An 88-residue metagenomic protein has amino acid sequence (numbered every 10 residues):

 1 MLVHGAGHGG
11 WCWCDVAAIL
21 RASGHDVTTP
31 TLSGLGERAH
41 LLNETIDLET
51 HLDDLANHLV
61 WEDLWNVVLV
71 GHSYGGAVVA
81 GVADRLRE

Functional and structural regions predicted by a protein language model:
L2-G5, T29: Structural cue for short, hydrophobic secondary-structure segments
G5-H8, S73: Active-site glycine-rich loops that stabilize anionic/oxyanionic intermediates across multiple enzyme folds
G7-D15, V27: Serine-hydrolase catalytic-loop signature spanning alpha/beta hydrolases and amidase-signature enzymes
L20-H40: Conserved alpha/beta-hydrolase
A39-H51: Catalytic nucleophile-loop/oxyanion-hole region of alpha/beta-hydrolase and closely related hydrolase-like folds
L52-V67: Conserved acidic catalytic loop of the alpha/beta-hydrolase fold
W65-E88: Conserved hydrolase catalytic core segment
